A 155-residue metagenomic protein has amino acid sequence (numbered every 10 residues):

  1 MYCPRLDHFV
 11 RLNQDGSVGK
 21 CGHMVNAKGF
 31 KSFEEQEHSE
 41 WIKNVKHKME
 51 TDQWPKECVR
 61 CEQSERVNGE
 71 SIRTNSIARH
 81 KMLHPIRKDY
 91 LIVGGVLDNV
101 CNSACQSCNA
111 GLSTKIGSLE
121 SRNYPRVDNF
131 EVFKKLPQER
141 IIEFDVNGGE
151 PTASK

Functional and structural regions predicted by a protein language model:
M1-I77: Accessory C-terminal segments flanking Radical SAM cores
E65-K155: Conserved alpha-helical substructure of the radical SAM core
